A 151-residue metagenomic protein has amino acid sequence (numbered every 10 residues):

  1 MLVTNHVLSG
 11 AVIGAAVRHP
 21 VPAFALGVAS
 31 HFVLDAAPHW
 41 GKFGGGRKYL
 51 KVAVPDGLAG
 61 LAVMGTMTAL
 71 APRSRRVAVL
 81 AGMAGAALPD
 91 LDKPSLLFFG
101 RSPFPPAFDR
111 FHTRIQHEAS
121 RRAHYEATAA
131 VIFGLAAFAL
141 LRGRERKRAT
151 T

Functional and structural regions predicted by a protein language model:
M1-T151: N-terminal membrane-targeting hydrophobic helices
